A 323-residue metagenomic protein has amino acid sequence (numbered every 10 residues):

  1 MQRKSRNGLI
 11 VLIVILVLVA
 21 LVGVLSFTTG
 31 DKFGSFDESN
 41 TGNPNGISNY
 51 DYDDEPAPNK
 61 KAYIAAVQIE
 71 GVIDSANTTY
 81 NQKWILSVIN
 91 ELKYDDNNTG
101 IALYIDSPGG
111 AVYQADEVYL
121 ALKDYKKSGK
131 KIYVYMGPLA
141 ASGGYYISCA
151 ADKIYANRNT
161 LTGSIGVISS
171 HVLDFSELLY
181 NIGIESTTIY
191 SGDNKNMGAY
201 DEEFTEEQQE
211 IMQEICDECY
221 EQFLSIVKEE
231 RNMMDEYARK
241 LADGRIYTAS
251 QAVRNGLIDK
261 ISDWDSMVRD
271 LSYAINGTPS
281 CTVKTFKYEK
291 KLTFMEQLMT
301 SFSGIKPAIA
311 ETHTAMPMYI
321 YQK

Functional and structural regions predicted by a protein language model:
M1-I132, L139-A140, Y155-N157, H171-K323: N-terminal organellar transit peptides
G144: Catalytic cores of alpha/beta
C149-A150, R254: Flexible glycine/serine/alanine-rich "lid" or loop that lines and gates the nucleotide-sugar donor pocket in diverse
A150-S169: Zinc-dependent metallopeptidase catalytic helix centered on the HExxH motif and its immediate flanking segment
